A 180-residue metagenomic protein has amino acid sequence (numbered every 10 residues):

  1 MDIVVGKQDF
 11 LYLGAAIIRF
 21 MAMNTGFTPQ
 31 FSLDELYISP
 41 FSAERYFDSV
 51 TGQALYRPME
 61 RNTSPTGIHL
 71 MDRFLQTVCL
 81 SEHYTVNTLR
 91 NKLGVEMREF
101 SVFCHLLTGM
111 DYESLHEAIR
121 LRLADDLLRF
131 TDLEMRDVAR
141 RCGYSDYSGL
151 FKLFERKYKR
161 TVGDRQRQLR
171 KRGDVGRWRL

Functional and structural regions predicted by a protein language model:
M1-R57: DNA-contacting interfaces and partner/effector-binding or oligomerization modules in DNA-centric proteins
D48-P58, N62-T85, C104, T108 (+3 more regions): Basic, amphipathic alpha-helical hairpins
P65-D72, L115-R122, Y147: Short alpha-helical elements of helix-turn-helix
T88-R90, F100, V138-A139: Short alpha-helical "recognition helix" segments of helix-turn-helix
K92, E96-R98, S145-D146: Short coil turns linking two alpha-helices in DNA-binding domains
V102-F103, S114, D126, G149-L153 (+1 more regions): DNA-binding alpha-helical recognition surfaces that contact promoter or target DNA
L106-C142, Q168-L180: Terminal helix-turn-helix DNA-binding modules in bacterial transcription factors
D132-R167: Sequence-specific DNA-binding recognition helix
